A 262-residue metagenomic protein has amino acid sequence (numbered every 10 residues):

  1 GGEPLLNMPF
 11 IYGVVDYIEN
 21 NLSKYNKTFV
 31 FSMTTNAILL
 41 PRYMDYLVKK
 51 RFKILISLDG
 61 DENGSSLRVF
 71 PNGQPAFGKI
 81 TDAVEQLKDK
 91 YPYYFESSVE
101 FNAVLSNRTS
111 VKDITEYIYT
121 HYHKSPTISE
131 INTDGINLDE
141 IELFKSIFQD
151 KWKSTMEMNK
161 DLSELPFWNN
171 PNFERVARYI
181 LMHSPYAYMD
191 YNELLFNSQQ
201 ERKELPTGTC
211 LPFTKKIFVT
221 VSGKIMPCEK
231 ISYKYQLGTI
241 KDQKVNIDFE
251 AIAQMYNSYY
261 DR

Functional and structural regions predicted by a protein language model:
G1: Conserved strand-to-loop "acid loop" that flanks and positions the catalytic carboxylate
P4-I54, L58-S65, P71-K79, A103-D113 (+1 more regions): Canonical radical SAM enzyme core domain
N26, K49, Y93-E96, H123 (+1 more regions): Short, well-ordered coil/turn elements that cap or connect secondary structure elements
S66-G208, P212, V221-S222: Radical SAM enzyme [4Fe-4S]-AdoMet core and its adjacent flexible, acidic and glycine-rich loops/tails across
I231-R262: Membrane-interface junctions of multi-pass transporters
